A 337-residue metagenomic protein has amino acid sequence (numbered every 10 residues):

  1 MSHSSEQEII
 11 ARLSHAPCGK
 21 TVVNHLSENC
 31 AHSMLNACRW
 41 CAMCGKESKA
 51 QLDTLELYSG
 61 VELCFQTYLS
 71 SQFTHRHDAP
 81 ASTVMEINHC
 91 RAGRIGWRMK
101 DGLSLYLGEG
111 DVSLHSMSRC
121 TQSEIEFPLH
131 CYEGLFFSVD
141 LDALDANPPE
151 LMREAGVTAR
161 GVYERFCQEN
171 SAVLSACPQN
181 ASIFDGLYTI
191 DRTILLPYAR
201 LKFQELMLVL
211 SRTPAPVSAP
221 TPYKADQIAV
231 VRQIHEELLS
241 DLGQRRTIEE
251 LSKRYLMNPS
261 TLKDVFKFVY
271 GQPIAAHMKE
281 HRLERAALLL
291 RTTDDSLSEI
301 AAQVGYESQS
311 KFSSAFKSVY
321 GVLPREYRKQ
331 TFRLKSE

Functional and structural regions predicted by a protein language model:
M1-S82: N-terminal low-complexity or simple alpha-helical regulatory segments that function as activation/interaction modules
S48, L57-V61, H77-V84, S118-F136: Ligand-binding loop in jelly-roll beta-barrel domains
S71, A81-G102, D111, L141: Glycine- and acidic-residue-biased ligand/ion/polar-headgroup-sensing regions
R98, L103-R232, I248, K253-P259 (+3 more regions): Alpha-helical bundle regulatory/interaction domains
A199, L238, L262: Conserved hydrophobic/aromatic pocket- or pore-lining residues that grip, position, or stack substrates in active sites
R232-S240, R245, E249-E250, F268-S310 (+1 more regions): Terminal helix-turn-helix DNA-binding modules in bacterial transcription factors
L262, F266, K311-F312, F316: Short hydrophobic/aromatic patch on the recognition helix
